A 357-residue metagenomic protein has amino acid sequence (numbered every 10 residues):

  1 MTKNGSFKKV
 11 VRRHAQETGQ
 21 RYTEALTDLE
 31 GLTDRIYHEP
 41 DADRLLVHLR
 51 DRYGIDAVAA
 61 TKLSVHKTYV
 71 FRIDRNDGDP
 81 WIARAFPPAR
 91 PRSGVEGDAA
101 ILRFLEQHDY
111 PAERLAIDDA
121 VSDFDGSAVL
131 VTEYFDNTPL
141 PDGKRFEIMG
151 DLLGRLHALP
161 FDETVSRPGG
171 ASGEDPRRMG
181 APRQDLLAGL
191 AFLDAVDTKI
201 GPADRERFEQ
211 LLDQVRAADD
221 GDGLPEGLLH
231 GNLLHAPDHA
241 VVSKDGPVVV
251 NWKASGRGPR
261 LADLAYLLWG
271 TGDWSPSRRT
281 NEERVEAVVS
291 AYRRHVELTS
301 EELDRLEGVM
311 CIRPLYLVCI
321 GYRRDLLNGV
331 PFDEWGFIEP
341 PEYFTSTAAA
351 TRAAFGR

Functional and structural regions predicted by a protein language model:
L32-A57: Juxta-kinase regulatory segment immediately upstream of eukaryotic protein kinase catalytic domains
Y53-R75: ATP-binding glycine-rich phosphate-binding loop
K67-G78, I82-A83, L115, D213-A262: Active-site acidic catalytic loop and adjacent metal/ATP-binding pocket of ATP-dependent phosphoryl transfer enzymes
R84-D125, P141-R155: A conserved alpha-helical element in kinase catalytic cores
D119, P139-E206, L224-E226, W335: A cross-family kinase active-site recognition segment
D125-N137: Conserved short submotifs of the Hanks-type protein kinase catalytic core that shape the nucleotide-binding pocket
K199, L317-R357: ATP/Mg2+ or Mg2+-diphosphate-binding catalytic cores that bind nucleotide phosphates or diphosphates via glycine-rich
L261-E297, C311-G329: Active-site activation/catalytic loop segments of kinase-like enzymes and analogous catalytic loops in related
